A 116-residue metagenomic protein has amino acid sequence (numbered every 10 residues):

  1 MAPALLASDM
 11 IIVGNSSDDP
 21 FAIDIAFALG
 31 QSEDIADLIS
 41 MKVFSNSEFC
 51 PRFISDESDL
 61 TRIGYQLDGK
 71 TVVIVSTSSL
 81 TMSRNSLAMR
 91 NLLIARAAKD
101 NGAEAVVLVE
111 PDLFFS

Functional and structural regions predicted by a protein language model:
M1-S116: PRPP-associated nucleotide enzymes
